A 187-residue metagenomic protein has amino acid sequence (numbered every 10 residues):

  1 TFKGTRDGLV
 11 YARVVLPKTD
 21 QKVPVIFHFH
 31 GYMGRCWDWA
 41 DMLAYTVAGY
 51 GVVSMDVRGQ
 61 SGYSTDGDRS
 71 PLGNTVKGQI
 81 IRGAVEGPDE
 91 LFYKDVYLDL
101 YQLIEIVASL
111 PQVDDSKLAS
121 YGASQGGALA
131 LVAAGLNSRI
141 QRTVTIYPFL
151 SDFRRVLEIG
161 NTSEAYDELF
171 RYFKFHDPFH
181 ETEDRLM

Functional and structural regions predicted by a protein language model:
T1-D20: N-terminal cap/lid segment of alpha/beta-hydrolase-fold proteins
V23, H28-G34: Active-site glycine-rich loops that stabilize anionic/oxyanionic intermediates across multiple enzyme folds
V23-P24, G49-Y50, R139-R142: Loop/turn elements at helix/coil->beta-strand transitions in domains of secreted/extracellular proteins
F27, V53-S54, T145: Structural recognition of the beta-strand scaffold that forms the well-ordered cores of secreted hydrolase catalytic
Y32-R35, Q60, S151: Active-site loop signature of alpha/beta-hydrolase-fold enzymes
W37, L43-L98, V156-E158: Cap/lid segment of the alpha/beta-hydrolase catalytic domain
Y101-E164: Primarily recognizes the serine-hydrolase "nucleophile elbow" in alpha/beta-hydrolase and SGNH/GDSL folds
F149, F153-M187: Mobile cap/lid helix-loop segments that gate and shape the active-site cleft of serine hydrolases
